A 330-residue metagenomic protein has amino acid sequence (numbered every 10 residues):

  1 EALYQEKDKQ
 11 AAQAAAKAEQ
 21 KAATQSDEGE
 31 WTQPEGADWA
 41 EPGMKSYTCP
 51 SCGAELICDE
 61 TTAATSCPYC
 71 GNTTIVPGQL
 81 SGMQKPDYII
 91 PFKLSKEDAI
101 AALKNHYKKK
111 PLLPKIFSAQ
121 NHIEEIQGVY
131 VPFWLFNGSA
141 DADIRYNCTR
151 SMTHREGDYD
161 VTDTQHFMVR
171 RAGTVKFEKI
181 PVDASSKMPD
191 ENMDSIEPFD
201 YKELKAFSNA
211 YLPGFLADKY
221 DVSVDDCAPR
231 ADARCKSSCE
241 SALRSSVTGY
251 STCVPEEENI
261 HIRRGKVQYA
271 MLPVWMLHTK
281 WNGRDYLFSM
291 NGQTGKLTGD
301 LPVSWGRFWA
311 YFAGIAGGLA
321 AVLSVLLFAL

Functional and structural regions predicted by a protein language model:
E1-A37: N-terminal cysteine/histidine-rich coordination modules
L3-E6, C58-D59, V76-P77: Short, non-ligating residues that shape and space the ligands of small metal-coordination modules and catalytic
Q33-A40, S51-C58: Short, intrinsically disordered, charge-biased short linear motifs at domain edges
M44-S46, A64: Residues immediately within or flanking Cys/His clusters that coordinate Zn2+ in small zinc-binding modules
C49-C52, C67-C70: Short cysteine-rich clusters marking metal-coordination/redox-active sites
G82-K280, D285: Charged, low-complexity helical/coil segments in non-catalytic cytosolic or luminal regions
F136, Q268-G318: Extended hydrophobic
V322-L330: Juxtamembrane boundary at the C-terminal end of a transmembrane helix
